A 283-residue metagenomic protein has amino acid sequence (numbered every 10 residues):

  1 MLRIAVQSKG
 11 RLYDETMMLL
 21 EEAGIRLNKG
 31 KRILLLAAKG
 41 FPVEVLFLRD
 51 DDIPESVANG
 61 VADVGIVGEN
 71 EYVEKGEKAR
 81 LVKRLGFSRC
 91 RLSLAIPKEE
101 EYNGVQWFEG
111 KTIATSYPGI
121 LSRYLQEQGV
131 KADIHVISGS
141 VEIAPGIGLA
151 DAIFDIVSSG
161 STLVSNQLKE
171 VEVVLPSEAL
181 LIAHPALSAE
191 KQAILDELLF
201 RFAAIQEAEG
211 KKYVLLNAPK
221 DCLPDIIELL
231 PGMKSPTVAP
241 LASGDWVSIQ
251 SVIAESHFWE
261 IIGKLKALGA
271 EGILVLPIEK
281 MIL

Functional and structural regions predicted by a protein language model:
M1-P42, E69-R80, L85-R91, E99-L283: Small-molecule-sensing regulatory modules
P42-V61: Short, structured active-site "lid" loops
V61-E69: Active-site cofactor/substrate anionic-group-binding motifs, chiefly glycine- and Lys/Arg-rich phosphate-binding loops
